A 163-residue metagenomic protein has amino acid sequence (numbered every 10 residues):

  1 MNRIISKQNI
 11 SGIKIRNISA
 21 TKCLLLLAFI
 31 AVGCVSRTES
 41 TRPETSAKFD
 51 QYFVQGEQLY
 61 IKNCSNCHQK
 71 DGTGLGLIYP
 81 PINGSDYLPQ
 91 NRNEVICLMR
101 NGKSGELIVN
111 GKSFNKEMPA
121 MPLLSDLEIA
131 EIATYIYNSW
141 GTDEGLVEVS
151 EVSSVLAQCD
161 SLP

Functional and structural regions predicted by a protein language model:
M1-I18: N-terminal secretory signal peptides that target proteins for export/translocation
S19-L26: Sec-dependent signal peptide recognition, specifically the positively charged N-region followed immediately by
A31-G33: C-terminal motif of bacterial Sec signal peptides marking the signal peptidase cleavage site
S36-L59, I78: Electrostatic cytochrome c docking/interface patches
P43, I108-P163: Flexible coil segments in periplasmic/lumen-exposed cytochrome c-class electron-transfer proteins
Q51, Q55, L77, P81 (+4 more regions): Extracytoplasmic/secreted proteins, especially bacterial periplasmic and envelope-associated proteins
G56-K70, M118, I132-I136: The canonical Cys-X-X-Cys-His
T73-I108, N115-L123: Gly/Gly-Pro-rich "capping" loops immediately C-terminal to redox-active cysteine motifs in periplasmic/lumenal
